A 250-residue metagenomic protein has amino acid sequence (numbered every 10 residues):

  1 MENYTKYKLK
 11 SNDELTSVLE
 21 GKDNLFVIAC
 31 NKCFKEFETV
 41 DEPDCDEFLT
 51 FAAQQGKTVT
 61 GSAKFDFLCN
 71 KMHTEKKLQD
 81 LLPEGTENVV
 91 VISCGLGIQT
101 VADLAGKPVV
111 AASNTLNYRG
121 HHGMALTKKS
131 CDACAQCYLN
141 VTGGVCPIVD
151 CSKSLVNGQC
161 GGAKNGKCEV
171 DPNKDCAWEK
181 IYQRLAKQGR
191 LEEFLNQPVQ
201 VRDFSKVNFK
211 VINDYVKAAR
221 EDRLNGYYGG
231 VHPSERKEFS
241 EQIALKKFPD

Functional and structural regions predicted by a protein language model:
M1-D66, L78-V89, A105-Q136, V141 (+1 more regions): Iron-sulfur (Fe-S) cluster-binding modules
C69-N70: ATP-dependent adenylate-handling ligase core
T74-K76: Short acidic (Asp/Glu) patches
V91-G95: N-terminal glycine-rich "phosphate-gripper" loop used for MgATP/nucleotide binding and carboxylate activation
G97-T100: Short, well-ordered alpha-helical microsegments
